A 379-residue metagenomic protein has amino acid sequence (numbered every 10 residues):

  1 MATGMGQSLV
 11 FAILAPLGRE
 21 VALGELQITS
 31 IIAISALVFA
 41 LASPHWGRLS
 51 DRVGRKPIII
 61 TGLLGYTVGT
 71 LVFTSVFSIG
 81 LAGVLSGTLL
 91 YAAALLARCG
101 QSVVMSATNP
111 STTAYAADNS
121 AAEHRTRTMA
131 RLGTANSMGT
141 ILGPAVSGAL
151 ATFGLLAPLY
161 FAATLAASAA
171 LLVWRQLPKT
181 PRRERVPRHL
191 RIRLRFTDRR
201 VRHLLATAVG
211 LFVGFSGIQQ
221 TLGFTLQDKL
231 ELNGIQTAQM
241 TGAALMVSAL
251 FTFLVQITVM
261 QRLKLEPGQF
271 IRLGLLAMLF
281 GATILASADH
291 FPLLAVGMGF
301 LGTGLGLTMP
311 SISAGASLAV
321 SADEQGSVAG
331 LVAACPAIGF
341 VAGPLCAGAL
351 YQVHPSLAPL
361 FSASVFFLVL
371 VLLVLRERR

Functional and structural regions predicted by a protein language model:
A12-Q27, T221-Q239: Short amphipathic helix-loop junctions that connect adjacent transmembrane helices in Major Facilitator Superfamily/SLC
L37-L41, M240-L263: Transmembrane alpha-helices of Major Facilitator/SLC transporters
A42-R55, L254-P267, Y351: Helix-to-loop junctions at the C-terminal end of transmembrane segments in multipass secondary transporters
L64-G87, A277-D289: C-terminal ends and interior cores of transmembrane alpha-helices in multi-pass membrane transporters/permeases
A82-A107, L293-L307: Hydrophobic core of transmembrane alpha-helices in multi-pass small-molecule transporters, especially MFS/SLC-type
A97-N136: Cytoplasmic helix-loop-helix junction between adjacent transmembrane helices in 12-TM secondary transporters
P178-A206: Juxtamembrane intracellular "pre-TM" segments in multi-pass secondary transporters
P267-I312: C-terminal transmembrane helical hairpin of 12-TM major facilitator-type secondary transporters
